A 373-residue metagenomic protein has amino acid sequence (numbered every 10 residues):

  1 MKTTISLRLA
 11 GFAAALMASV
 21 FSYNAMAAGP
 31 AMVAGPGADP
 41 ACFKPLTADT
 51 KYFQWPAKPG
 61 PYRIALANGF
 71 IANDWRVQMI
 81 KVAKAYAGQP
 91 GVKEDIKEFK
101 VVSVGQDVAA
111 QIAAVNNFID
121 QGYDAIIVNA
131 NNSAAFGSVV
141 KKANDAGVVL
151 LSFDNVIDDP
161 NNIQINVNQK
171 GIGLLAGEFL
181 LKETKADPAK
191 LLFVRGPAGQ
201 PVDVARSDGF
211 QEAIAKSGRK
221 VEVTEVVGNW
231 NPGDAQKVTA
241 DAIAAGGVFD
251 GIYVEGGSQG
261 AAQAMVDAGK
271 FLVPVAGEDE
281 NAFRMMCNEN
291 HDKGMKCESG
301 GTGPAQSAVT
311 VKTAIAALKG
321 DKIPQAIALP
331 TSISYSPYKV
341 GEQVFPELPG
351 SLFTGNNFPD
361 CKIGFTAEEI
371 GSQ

Functional and structural regions predicted by a protein language model:
K2-F12: Bacterial N-terminal signal peptides that target proteins for export
S6-R8, A27-Q373: A residue-level marker of the well-folded mature domains of exported/periplasmic proteins
G11-F21: Bacterial N-terminal signal peptides
F21-A27: Sec/Tat signal peptide C-region and signal peptidase I cleavage site
